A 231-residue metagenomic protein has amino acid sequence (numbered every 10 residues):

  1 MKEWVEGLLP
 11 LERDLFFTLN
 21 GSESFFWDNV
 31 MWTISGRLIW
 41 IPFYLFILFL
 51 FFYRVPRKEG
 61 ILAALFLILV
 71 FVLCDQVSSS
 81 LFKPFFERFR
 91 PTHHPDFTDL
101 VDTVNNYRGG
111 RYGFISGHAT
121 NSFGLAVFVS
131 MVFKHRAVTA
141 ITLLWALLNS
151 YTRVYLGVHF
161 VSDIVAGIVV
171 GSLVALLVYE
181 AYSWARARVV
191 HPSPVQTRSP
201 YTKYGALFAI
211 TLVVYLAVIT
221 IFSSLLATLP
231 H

Functional and structural regions predicted by a protein language model:
M1-E3, L65-F85, T211-I221: N-terminal signal-anchor transmembrane alpha helix
M1-Y44, S78-N106, L225-H231: N-terminal transmembrane-helix/juxtamembrane module of multi-pass inner/ER membrane proteins
G21-N29, V55-A64, Y155-F160, Q196-P200: Membrane-helix interfacial "entry" motifs
S35-Y53, L65, H118-N121, A140: Hydrophobic alpha-helical transmembrane segments
R37-L38, P56-K58, F133-A137: Transmembrane helix interruption/hinge and helix-loop junction motifs
I41, A64-V72, Q76, I164 (+2 more regions): Alpha-helical transmembrane spans of integral membrane proteins, capturing the lipid-embedded, hydrophobic core of TM
F49-V77, T139-A140: Interfacial segments of alpha-helical transmembrane regions
D102-P230: Membrane-embedded catalytic cores of phosphoryl/pyrophosphoryl-handling enzymes
